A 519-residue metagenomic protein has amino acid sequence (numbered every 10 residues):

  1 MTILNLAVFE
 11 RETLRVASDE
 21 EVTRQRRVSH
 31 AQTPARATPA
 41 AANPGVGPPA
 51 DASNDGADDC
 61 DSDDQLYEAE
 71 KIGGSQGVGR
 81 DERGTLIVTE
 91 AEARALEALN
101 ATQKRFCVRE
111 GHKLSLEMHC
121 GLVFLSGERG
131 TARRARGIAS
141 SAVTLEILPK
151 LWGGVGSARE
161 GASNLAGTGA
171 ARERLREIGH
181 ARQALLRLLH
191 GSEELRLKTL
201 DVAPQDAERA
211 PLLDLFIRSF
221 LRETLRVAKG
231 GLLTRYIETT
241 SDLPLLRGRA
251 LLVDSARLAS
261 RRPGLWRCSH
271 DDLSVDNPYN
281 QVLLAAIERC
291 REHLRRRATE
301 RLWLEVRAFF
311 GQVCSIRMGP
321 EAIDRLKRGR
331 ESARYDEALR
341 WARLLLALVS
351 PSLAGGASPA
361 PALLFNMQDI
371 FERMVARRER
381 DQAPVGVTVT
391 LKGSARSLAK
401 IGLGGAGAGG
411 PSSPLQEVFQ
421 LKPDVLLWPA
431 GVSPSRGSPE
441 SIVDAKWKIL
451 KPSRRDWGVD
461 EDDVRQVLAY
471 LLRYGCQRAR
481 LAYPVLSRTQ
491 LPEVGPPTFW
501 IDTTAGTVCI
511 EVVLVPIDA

Functional and structural regions predicted by a protein language model:
M1-N100, P359-A519: Catalytic core segments in nucleotide and nucleic-acid processing enzymes
G84-I87, A91-L353, P361: Residue(s) in the substrate-gating loop at a strand-loop-helix junction that position the organic substrate next
